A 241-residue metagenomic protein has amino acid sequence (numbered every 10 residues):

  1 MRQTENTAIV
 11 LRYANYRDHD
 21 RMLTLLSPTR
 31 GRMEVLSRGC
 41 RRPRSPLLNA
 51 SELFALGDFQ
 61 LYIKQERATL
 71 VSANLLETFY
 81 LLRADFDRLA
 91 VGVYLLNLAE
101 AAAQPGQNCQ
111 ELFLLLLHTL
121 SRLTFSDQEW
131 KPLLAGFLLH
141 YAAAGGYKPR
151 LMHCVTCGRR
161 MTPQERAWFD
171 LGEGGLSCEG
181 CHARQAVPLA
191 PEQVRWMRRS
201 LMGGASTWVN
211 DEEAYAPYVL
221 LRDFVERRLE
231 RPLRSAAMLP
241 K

Functional and structural regions predicted by a protein language model:
M1-M22, L26-K241: Non-catalytic alpha-helical scaffolds and adjoining flexible linkers that form interface surfaces for assembly
